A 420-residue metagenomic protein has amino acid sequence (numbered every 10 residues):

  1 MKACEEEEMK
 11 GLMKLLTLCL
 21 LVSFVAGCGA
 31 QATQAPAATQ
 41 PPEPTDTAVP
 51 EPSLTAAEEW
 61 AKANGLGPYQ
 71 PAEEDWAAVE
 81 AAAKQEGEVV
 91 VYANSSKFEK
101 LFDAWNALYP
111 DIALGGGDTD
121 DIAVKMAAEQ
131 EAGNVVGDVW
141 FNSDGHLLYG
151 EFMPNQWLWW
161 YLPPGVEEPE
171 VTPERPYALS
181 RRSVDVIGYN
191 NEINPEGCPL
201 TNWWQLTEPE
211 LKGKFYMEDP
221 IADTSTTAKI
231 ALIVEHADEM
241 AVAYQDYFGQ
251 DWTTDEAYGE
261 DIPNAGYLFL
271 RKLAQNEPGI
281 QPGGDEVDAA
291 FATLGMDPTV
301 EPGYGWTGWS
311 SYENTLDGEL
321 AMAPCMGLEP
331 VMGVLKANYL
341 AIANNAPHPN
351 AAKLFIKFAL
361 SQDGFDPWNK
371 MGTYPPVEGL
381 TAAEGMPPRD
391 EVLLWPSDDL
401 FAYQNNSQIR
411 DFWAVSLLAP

Functional and structural regions predicted by a protein language model:
S23-G27: C-terminal motif of bacterial Sec signal peptides marking the signal peptidase cleavage site
C28-T39: Bacterial lipoprotein signal-peptidase II cleavage site
D46-Y69, L394-P420: Conserved C-terminal helix/tail region of periplasmic/extracytoplasmic solute-binding proteins
P50-E58, E73-K84, N94-D111, N314-T315 (+1 more regions): Short, polar/charged alpha-helical segment
V90-D103, G115-A127, V135-A292: Extracytoplasmic ligand-binding site segments that recognize negatively charged/polar headgroups
H146-E151, V300-A323: A ligand-binding cleft/hinge motif common to bilobed small-molecule-binding domains
E168-V171, R181-D185, F269-L273, G318-N344: Periplasmic-binding protein-like
G333-F401: Mature extracytoplasmic/periplasmic domains
